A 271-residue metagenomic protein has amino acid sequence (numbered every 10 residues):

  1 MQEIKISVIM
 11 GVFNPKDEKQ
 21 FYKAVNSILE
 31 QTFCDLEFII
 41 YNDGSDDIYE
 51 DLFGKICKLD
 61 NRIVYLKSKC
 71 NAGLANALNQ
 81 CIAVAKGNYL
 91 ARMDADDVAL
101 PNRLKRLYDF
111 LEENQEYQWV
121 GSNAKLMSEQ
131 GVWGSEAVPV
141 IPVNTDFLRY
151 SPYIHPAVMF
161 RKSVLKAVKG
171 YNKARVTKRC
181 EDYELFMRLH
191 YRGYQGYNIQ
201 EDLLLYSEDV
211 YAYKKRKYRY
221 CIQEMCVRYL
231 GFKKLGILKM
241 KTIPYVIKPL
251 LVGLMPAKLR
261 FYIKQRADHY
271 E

Functional and structural regions predicted by a protein language model:
E3-S7, L29-I40, N61-V64: Short loop->beta transition adjacent to catalytic acidic/histidine clusters or analogous donor-positioning motifs
V8-G11, N144-Y218: Conserved nucleotide-sugar donor-binding catalytic segment
P15-E30: Short, well-formed alpha-helical segments that are part of the catalytic scaffolds of diverse glycosyltransferases
N42-L52, C70, D94: A conserved acidic beta->alpha catalytic loop
S68-A85, R106: Glycine-rich, basic loop-to-helix element that forms the pyrophosphate-binding segment of sugar-nucleotide handling
L90: Short aromatic/hydrophobic "clamp" motif used to bind/position activated sugar donors
N102-G134: Conserved donor NDP-sugar-binding/catalytic core segment of glycosyltransferases
Y191, K214-I237: Catalytic core of nucleotide-sugar-dependent glycosyltransferases
